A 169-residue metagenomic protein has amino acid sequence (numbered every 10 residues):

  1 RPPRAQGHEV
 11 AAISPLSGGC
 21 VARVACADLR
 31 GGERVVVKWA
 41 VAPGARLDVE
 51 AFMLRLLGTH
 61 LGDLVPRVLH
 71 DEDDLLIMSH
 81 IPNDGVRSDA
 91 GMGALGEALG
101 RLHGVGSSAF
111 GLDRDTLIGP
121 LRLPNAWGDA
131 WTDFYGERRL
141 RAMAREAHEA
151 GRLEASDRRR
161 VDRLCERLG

Functional and structural regions predicted by a protein language model:
R1-P3, P82, S107-G169: An alpha-helical support segment within catalytic cores of ATP-dependent transferases
P3-G7, L61: A broad structural signal for alpha-helix termini and local helix breaks/kinks
G7-P15: Conserved N-terminal boundary motif of the eukaryotic protein kinase catalytic domain
A11, V65, E166-R167: A generic local structural motif
S14-D133: ATP-binding pocket architecture of kinase catalytic cores
